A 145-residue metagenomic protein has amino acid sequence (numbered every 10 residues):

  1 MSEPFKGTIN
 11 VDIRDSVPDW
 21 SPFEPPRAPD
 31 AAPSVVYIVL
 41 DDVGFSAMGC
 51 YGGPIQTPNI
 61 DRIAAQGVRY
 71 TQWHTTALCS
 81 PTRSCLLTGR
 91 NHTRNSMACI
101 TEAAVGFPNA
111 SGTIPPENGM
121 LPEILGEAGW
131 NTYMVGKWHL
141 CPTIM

Functional and structural regions predicted by a protein language model:
M1-M145: Formylglycine-dependent sulfatase
